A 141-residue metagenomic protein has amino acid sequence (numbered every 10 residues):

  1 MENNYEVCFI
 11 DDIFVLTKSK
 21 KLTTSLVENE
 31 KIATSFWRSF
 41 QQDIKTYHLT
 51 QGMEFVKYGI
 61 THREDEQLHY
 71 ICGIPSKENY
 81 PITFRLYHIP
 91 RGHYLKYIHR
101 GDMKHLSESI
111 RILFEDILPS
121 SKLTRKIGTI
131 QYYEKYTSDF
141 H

Functional and structural regions predicted by a protein language model:
M1-H141: A solvent-exposed interaction/effector surface
